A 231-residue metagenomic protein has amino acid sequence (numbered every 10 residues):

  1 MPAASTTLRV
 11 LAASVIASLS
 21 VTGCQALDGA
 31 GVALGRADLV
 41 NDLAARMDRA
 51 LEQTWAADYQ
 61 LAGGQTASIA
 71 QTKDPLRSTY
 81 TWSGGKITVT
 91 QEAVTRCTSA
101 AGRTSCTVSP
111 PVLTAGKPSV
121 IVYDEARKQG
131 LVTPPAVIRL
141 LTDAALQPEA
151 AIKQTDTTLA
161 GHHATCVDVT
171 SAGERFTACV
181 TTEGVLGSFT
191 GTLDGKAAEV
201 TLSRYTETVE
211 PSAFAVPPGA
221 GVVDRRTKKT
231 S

Functional and structural regions predicted by a protein language model:
P2-P75, A115-G116, V122, S212 (+1 more regions): N-terminal leader/targeting segments and the immediate start of mature chains
S20, A93, G102, T133 (+5 more regions): Secretory pathway export signals and precursors
G23-Q25, R96-T98, S105-T107, T165-V167 (+1 more regions): Sequence contexts marking disulfide-bonded cysteines in secreted/extracellular proteins
A30, R103, P111-L113, A172 (+1 more regions): Secreted/processed peptides and extracellular or luminal domains of membrane proteins
R49-W55, I69-T79, G84-R96, A100 (+3 more regions): Short, solvent-exposed coil/turn segments at beta-strand boundaries
T66-P134, A198-E199: An acidic-aromatic
T81, T155-A220: Gly/Pro-enriched, hydrophobic low-complexity segments that function as extracytoplasmic propeptides/linkers
T107-L159, S212-V223, T230: Solvent-exposed helix/loop surface patches that form functional interfaces
